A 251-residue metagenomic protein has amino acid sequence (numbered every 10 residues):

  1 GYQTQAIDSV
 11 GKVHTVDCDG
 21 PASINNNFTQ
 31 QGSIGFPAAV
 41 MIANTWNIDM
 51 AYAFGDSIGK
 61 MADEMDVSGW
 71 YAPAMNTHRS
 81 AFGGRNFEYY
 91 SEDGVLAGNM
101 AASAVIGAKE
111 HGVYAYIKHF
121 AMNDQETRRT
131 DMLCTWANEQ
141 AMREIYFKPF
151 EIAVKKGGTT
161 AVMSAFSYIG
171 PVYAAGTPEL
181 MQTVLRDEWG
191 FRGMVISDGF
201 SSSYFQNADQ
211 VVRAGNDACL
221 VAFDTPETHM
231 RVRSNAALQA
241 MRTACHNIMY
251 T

Functional and structural regions predicted by a protein language model:
G1-T251: Glycoside hydrolase catalytic-domain context in secreted enzymes
